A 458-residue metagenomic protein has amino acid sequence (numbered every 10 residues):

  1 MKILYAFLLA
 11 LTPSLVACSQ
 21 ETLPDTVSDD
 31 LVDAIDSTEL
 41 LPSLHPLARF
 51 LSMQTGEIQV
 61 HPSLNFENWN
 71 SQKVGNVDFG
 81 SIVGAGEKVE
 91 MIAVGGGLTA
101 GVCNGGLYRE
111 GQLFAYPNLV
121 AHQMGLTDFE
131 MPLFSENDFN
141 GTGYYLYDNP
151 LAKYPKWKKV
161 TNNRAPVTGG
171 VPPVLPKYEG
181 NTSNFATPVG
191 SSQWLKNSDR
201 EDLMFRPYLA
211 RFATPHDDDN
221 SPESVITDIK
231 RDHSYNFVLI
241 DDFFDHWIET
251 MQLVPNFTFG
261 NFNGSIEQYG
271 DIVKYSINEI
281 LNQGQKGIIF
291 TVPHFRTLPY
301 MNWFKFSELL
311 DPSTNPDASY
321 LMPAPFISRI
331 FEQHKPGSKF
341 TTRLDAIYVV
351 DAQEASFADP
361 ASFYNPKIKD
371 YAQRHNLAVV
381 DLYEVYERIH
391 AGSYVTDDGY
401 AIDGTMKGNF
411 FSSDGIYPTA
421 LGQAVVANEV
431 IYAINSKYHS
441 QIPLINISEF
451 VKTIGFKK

Functional and structural regions predicted by a protein language model:
M1-L4, S19-Q20: Positively charged n-region of N-terminal signal peptides that target proteins for export
A6-S14: Bacterial N-terminal signal peptides
P13-I82, Q441-K458: Bacterial Sec-dependent N-terminal signal peptides
L31-V32, V120, P360, Y364 (+2 more regions): Histidine-centered active-site loop/cap adjacent to the catalytic His in serine esterases/O-acetyl transfer systems
K88-G105: Catalytic nucleophile-elbow at a beta strand-turn-alpha helix junction centered on a G-D-S/GDSL motif, marking
G105-D271, I447-S448, K452-G455: Conserved SGNH/GDSL esterase-like catalytic core that processes O-acyl groups on lipids and polysaccharides
N282-K286: A short helix->loop->beta-strand "cap" motif at the edges of active sites that frequently abuts
M301-D359, P366-Y417: Mobile gating loops/cap/lid regions near enzyme active sites that modulate substrate access
